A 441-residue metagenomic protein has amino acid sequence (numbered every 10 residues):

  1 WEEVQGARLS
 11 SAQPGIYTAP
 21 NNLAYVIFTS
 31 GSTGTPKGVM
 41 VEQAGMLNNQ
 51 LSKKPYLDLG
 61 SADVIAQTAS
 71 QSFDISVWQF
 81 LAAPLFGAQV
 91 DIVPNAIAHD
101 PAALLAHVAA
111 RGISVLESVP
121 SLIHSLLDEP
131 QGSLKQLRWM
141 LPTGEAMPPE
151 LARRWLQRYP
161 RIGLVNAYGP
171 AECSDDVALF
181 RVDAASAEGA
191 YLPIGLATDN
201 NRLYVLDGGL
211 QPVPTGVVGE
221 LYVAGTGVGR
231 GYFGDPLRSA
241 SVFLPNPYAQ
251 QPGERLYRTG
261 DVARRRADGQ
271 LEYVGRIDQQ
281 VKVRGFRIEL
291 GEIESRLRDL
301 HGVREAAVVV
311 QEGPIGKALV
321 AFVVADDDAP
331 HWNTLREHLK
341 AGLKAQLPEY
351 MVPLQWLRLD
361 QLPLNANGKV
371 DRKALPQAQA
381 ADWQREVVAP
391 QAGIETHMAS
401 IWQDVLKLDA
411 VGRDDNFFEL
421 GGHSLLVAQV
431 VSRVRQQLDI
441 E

Functional and structural regions predicted by a protein language model:
W1-I16, I27, M46, G163-N166 (+6 more regions): AMP-dependent adenylate-forming
G6-T215, E220-G229, Y248-Y257, Q280-V281 (+3 more regions): Motif- and composition-driven signal specific to adenylation
L116, M140, A306-V308, Q355-W356 (+1 more regions): Generic beta-strand hydrophobic packing signal
H301-V308, D409-G412, I440-E441: Short, well-structured beta-strand/strand-turn elements
D414-N416: Conserved structural locus in ABC ATPase nucleotide-binding domains
G421: Phosphate-binding active sites in nucleotide-utilizing proteins
